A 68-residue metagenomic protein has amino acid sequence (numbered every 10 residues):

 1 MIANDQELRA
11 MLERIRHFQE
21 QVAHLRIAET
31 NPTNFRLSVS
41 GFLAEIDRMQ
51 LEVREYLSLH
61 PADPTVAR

Functional and structural regions predicted by a protein language model:
M1, A28, P32: Residue-level detector of functional hotspots within protein domains
M1-E13: Short, charge/polar-rich alpha-helical segments
M11, I15-L25, M49, V53-Y56: Non-transmembrane amphipathic alpha-helical segments
T33-A62: Short, charge-rich amphipathic interface segments used for partner binding and complex assembly
A67-R68: Domain-scale macromolecular recognition modules
